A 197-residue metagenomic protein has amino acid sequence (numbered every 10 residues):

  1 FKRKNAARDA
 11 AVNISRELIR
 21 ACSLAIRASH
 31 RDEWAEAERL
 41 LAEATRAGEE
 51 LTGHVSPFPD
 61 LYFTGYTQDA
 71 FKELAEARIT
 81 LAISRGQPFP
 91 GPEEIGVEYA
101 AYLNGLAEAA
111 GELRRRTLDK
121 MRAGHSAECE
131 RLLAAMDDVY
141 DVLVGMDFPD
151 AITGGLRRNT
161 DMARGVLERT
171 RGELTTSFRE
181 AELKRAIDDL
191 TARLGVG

Functional and structural regions predicted by a protein language model:
F1-V55: Leu/Val/Ala/Ile-rich N-terminal alpha-helices, chiefly Sec-type signal peptides and the beginnings
N5-D9, A75, L81-G105, T117-A123 (+4 more regions): Intrinsic, low-complexity N-terminal interaction/targeting segments
A7, I14, L40, Y66 (+6 more regions): Amphipathic alpha-helix face/heptad-repeat signature
C22, I26-S29, G48-V55, L74 (+6 more regions): A structural signal for well-ordered alpha-helices, especially hydrophobic packing surfaces of coiled-coils
A35-A42, T64, A127-A134, G154-D161: Short, charged, amphipathic alpha-helical segments
A35-L40, E50-F58, V144-F148, R185 (+1 more regions): Charged, alpha-helix-forming regions
L40-G96: Long, charged all-alpha helical bundle/coiled-coil segments in cytosolic proteins
G155-G197: C-terminal accessory extensions/subdomains outside the catalytic/core fold
